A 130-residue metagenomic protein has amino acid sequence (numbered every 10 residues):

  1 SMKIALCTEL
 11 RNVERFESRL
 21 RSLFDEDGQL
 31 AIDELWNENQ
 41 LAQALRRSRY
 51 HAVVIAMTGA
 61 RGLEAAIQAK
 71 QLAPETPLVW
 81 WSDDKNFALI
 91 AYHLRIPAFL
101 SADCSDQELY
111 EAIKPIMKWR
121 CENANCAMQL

Functional and structural regions predicted by a protein language model:
S1-I4: Extreme N-terminal starter segment of soluble prokaryotic enzymes
L6-L35: Two-component/phosphorelay signaling modules centered on CheY-like receiver
L6-R11, W36-E38, V54-G59, S82-D83: Structural motif
D33-N37, F99-S101: Short acidic-hydrophobic, aromatic-tinged amphipathic segments that line or gate anion-handling sites
L35-H51: Acidic, metal-coordinating helix/loop segments flanking the phosphotransfer/catalytic sites of two-component signaling
H51-C121: CheY-like receiver
R120-L130: Short, Lys/Arg-enriched segments at the junction into DNA-binding effector domains of transcriptional regulators
